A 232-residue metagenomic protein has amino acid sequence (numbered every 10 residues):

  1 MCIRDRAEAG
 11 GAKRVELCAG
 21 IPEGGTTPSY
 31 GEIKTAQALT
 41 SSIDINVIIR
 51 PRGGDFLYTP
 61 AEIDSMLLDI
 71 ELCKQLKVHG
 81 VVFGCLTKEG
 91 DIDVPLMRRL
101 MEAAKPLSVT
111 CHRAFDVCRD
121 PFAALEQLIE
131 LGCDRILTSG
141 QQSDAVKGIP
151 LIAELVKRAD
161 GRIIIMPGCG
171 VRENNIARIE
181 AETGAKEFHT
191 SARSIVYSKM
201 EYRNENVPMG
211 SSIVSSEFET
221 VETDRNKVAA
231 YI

Functional and structural regions predicted by a protein language model:
M1-I3: Short, small-residue-biased leader/transition segments that mark boundaries at the very start of proteins
G10-V15, T40-S42, K77-G80, A103-L107 (+3 more regions): Glycine-enriched alpha-helix->loop->beta-strand junction motifs that scaffold or abut catalytic
R14-G25, L72, L76-K88, C133-V146 (+1 more regions): Glycine-rich phosphate-binding active-site loops on the catalytic face of alpha/beta enzymes
C18, N46-R50, V82-G84, T110-A114 (+3 more regions): A cross-family glycoside hydrolase active-site/sugar-binding cleft signature
I21-S41, A61-D64, C85-K105, C118-A123 (+3 more regions): Active-site-adjacent beta->alpha loops and helix N-cap segments on the catalytic face of soluble alpha/beta enzymes
I33-K74, G84: Structural motif corresponding to the early beta-alpha repeats
I48-L57, I63-D64, R113-D120, M166-N174: Glycine-rich beta-to-alpha transition loops that act as phosphate-gripper elements at the mouths of alpha/beta enzyme
A159-I232: C-terminal alpha-helical cap/extension of soluble enzyme domains
